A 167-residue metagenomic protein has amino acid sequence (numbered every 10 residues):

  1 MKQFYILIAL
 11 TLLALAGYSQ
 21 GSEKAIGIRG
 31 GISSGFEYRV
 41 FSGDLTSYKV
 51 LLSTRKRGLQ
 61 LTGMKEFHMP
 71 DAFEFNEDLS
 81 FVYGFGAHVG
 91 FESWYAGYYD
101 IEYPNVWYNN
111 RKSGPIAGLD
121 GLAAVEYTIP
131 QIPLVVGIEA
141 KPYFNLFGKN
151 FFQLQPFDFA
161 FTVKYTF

Functional and structural regions predicted by a protein language model:
Y5, L12-Q20: Sec/Tat signal peptide C-region and signal peptidase I cleavage site
S19-E23, L45, P70-S80, I129-L134: Short loop/turn motifs that connect adjacent beta-strands in outer-membrane beta-barrel proteins
Q20-I32, S42-K56, A140-F144: Transmembrane beta-strand segments that form the barrel wall of outer-membrane beta-barrel proteins
S22, G30-S34, R57-L61, L79 (+2 more regions): Residues that define the transmembrane beta-barrel architecture of outer-membrane proteins
I28, F36-V40, G63-F67, F85-V89 (+3 more regions): Residues on the lipid-exposed face of transmembrane beta-strands in outer-membrane beta-barrel proteins
S33-G35, R57, P70-A72, G90-W94 (+1 more regions): Sequence/structural signature of outer-membrane beta-barrel proteins
Y48-V50, F91-P115, N150: Flexible, solvent-exposed loop segments that connect beta-strands
P130-F167: Predominantly the C-terminal beta-signal and adjacent terminal strand-loop region of outer-membrane beta-barrel
